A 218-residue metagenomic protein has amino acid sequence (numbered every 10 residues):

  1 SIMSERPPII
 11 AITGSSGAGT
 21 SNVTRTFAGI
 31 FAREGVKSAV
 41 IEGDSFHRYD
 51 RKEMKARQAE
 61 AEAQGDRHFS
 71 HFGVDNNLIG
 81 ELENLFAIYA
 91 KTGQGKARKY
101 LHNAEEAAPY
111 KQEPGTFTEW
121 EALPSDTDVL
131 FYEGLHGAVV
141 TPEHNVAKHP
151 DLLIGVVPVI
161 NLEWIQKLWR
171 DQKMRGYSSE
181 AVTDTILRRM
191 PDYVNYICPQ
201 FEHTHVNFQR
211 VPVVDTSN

Functional and structural regions predicted by a protein language model:
S1-M3, P124-S125, P191-N218: NTP-dependent small-molecule kinase module
S16: The conserved Walker
T20: Conserved lysine of the Walker
V23-T24, A28: Post-Walker A alpha-helix
V36, A147-L152, E202-H205: Short glycine-/polar-rich loops that comprise or flank the Walker A/P-loop and associated switch/sensor motifs
V36-E42, F46-E106: Conserved nucleotide-sensing/catalytic segment adjacent to the nucleotide-binding pocket in NTP-handling enzymes
E113-K173: ATP-dependent NMP and nucleoside kinases share a basic, alpha-helical "lid"
